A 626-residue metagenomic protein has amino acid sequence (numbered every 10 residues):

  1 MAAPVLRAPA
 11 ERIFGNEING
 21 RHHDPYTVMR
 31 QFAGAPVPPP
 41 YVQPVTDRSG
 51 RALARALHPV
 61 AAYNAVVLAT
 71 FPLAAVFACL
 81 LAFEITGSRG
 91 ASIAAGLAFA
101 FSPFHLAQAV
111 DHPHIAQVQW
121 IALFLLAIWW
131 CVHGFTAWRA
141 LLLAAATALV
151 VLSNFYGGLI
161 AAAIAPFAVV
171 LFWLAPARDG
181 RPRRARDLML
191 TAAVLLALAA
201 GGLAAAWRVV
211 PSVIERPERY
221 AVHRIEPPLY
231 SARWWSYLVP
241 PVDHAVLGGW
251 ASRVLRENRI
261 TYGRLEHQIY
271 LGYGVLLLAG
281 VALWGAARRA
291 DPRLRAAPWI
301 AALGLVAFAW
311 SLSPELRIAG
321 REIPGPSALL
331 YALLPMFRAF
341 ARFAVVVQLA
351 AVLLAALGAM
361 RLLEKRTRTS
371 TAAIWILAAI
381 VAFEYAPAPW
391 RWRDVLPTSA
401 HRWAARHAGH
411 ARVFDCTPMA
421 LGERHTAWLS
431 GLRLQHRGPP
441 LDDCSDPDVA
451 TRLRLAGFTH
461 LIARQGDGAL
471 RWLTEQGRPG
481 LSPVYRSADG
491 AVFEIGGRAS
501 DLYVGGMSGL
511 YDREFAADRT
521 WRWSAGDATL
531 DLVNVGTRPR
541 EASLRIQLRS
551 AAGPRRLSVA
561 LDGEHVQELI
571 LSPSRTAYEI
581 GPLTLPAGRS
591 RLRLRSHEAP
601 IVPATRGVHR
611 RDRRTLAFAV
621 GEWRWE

Functional and structural regions predicted by a protein language model:
M1-A74, A100-V118, S153, P228-S231 (+4 more regions): Membrane-interface coil-to-helix junctions
T27, G202-G285, F340, A344-V345: Periplasmic/ER-lumenal interhelical loops and adjacent helix-loop junctions in multi-pass membrane proteins
V66-I85, G90-W173, L195, A205-A206 (+1 more regions): Membrane-embedded helix bundles of polyisoprenyl
G90-D111, L203-I214, W234-S252, A286 (+3 more regions): Membrane-interface helix-loop junctions at the exits of transmembrane helices
A161-A199, L283-R293: Perimembrane helix-loop-helix junctions
P166, L190-A200, L353, L357-Y385: Signature aromatic-anchored transmembrane alpha helix within multi-pass, membrane-resident enzymes that catalyze glycan
P176, L271-L294, P298, A302-A309 (+1 more regions): Hydrophobic, aromatic-rich transmembrane alpha-helices and their immediate juxtamembrane boundary segments
V222-P228, A379-D501: Extracytoplasmic
